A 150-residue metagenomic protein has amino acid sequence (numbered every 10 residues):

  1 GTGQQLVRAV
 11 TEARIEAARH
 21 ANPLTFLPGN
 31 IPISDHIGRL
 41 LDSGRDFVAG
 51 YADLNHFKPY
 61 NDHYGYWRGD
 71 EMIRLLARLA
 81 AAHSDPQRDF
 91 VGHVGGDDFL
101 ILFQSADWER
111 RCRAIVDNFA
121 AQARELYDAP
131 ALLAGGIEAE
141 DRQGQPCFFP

Functional and structural regions predicted by a protein language model:
G1-P23, P28-R45: Signal-transducing coiled-coil linker helices
G1-Q5, E138-P150: PAS-family sensory/regulatory modules and their coupling/dimerization elements
H20, F47, E125-A129: Short, polar/charged, Gly/Pro-enriched helix-capping and turn/loop motifs at alpha-helix termini and inter-helix linkers
P28-V48, N55-A81, G92-G96, W108-R113: Conserved long alpha-helical elements within nucleotide-processing catalytic cores of c-di-GMP signaling and class III
A77-E109, R113, D117, R124-A139 (+1 more regions): Conserved helix-loop-beta segment at the catalytic/binding core of cyclic-nucleotide signaling proteins
